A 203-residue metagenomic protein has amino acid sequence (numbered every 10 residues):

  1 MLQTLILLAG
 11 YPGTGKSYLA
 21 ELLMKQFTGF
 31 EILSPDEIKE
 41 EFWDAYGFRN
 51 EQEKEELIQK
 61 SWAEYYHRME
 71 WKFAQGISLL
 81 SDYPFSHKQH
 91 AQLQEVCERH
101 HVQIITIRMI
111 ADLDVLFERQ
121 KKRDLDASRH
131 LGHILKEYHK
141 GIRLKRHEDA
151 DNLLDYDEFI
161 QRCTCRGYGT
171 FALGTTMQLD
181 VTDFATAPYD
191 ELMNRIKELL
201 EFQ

Functional and structural regions predicted by a protein language model:
Q3, G76, H100-I105, A172-T176: Short glycine-/polar-rich loops that comprise or flank the Walker A/P-loop and associated switch/sensor motifs
L8: Hydrophobic anchor at the beta1->P-loop junction of P-loop NTPases
Y11-P12: The conserved Walker
G15: Conserved glycine(s) of the Walker
Y18-A74: Conserved substrate/cofactor phosphate-moiety recognition/catalytic segment in nucleotide-dependent phosphotransferases
L57-I104: Glycine-rich phosphate-binding loop used to anchor ATP phosphates in small-molecule kinases, encompassing both
E98-K122: Conserved phosphate-donor/acceptor-positioning beta-strand/loop module used by diverse small-molecule
D126-A187: Small-molecule kinase domains that catalyze NTP-dependent phosphoryl transfer to phosphate-bearing small molecules
